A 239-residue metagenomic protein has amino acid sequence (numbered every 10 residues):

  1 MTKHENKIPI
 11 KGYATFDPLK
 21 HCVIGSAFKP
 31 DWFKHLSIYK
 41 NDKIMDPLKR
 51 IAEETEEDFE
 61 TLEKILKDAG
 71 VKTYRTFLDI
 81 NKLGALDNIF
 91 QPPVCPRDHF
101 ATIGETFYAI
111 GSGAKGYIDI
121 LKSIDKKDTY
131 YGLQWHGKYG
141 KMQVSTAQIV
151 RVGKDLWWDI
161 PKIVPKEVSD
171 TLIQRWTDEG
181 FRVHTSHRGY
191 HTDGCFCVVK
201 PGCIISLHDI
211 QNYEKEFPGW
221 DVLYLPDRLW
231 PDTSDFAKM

Functional and structural regions predicted by a protein language model:
M1-M239: The feature marks the mature, well-folded catalytic cores of soluble enzymes
